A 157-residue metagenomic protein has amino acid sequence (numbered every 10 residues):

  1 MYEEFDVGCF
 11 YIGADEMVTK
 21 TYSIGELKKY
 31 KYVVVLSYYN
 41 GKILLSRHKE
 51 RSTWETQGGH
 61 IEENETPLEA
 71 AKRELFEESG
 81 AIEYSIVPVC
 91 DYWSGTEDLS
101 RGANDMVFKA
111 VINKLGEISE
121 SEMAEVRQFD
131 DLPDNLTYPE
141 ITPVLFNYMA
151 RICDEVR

Functional and structural regions predicted by a protein language model:
M1-V34: Acidic, metal-coordinating catalytic segment for phosphate/diphosphate chemistry, firing primarily on the Nudix
M1-Y11, M106, T142, N147-I152: Ribonuclease/tRNase effector modules and their secretory precursors
G8-C9, L45-E50, E122-E125: Short amphipathic alpha-helical segments, especially helix-boundary/capping motifs
K31, S52, N104-M106: A generic structural signal for short beta-strands and their flanking turns/coil linkers
L36, L45, V107-K109: Conserved hydrophobic/aromatic beta-strand scaffold that supports enzyme active sites
Y38-E77: Conserved Nudix-box catalytic region and its N-terminal flanking loop in Nudix hydrolases and closely related
I61-S85, Y92-Y148: Unchanged
C153-R157: Interface/linker segment at the passenger-translocator junction of Type V secretion outer-membrane proteins
